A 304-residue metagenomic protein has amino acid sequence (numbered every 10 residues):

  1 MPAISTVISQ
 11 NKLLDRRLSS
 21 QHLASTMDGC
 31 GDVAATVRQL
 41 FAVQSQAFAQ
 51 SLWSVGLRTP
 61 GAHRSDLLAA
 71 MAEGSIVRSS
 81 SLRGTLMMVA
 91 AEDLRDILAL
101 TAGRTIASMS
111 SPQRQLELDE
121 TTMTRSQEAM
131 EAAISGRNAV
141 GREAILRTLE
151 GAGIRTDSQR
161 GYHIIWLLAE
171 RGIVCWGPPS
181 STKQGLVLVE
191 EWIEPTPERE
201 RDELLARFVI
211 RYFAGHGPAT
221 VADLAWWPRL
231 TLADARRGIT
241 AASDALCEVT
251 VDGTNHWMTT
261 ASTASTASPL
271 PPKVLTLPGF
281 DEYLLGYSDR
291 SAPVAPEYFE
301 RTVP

Functional and structural regions predicted by a protein language model:
M1-L284, R290, P296-P304: Long, low-complexity intrinsically disordered regions
